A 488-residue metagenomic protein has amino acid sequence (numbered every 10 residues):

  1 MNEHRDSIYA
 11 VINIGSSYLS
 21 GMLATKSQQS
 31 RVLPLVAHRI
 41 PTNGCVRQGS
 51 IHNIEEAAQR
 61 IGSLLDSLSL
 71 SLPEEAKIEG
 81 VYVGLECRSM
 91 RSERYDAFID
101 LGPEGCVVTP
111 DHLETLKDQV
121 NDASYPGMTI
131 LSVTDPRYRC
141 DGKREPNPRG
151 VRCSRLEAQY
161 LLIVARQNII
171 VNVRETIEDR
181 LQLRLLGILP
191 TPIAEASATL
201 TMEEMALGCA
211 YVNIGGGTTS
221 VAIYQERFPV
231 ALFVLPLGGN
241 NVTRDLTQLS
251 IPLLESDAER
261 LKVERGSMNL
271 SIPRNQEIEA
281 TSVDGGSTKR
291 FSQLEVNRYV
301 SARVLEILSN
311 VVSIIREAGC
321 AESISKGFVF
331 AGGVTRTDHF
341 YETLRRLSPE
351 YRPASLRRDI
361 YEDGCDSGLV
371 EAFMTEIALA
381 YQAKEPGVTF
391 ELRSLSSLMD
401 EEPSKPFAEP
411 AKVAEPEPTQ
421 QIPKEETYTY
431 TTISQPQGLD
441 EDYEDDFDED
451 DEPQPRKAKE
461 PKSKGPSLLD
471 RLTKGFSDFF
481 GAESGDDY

Functional and structural regions predicted by a protein language model:
M1-Y18, M22-G80, L85-C209, M268-S271 (+1 more regions): Nucleotide/phosphate-binding catalytic cleft detector across ATP-hydrolyzing and phosphate-transferring enzymes
V11-I12, G21, V83, I177-E178 (+5 more regions): Residue-level signature of catalytic and energy-coupling elements of molecular machines, predominantly ATP/GTP-dependent
L23-A24, Y95-D96, I223-Q225, Y341-L344: Short amphipathic alpha-helical segments
A24, G84, T191, I214 (+4 more regions): Generic beta-strand/beta-sheet core signal
Q48-S50, G62, G187, S197-T199 (+3 more regions): Helical "lid/coupling" subdomains associated with nucleotide-phosphate turnover
S71, Q119, A123, R180 (+6 more regions): Change "in soluble alpha/beta enzymes" to "in soluble alpha/beta proteins
C87-R88, L162, Q167-V171, E175 (+5 more regions): Phosphate-binding glycine-rich/basic clefts of nucleotide- and phosphate-handling proteins, predominantly
V151-R152, M202-A231: Phosphate-binding/catalytic loop of phosphoryl-transfer enzymes
